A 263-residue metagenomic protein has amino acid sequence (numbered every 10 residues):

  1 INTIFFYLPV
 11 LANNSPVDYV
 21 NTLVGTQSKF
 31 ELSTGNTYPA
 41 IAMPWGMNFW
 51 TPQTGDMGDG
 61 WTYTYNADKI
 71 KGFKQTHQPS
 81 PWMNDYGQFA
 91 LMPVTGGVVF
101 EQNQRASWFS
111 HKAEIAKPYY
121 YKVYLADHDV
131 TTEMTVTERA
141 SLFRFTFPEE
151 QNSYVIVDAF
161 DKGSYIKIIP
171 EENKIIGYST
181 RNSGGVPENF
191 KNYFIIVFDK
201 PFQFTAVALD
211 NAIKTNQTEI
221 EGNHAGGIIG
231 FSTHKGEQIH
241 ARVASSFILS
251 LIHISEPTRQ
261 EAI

Functional and structural regions predicted by a protein language model:
I1-N14: Bacterial Sec-dependent N-terminal signal peptides
N13-S255, R259: Accessory carbohydrate-recognition regions in carbohydrate-active enzymes
